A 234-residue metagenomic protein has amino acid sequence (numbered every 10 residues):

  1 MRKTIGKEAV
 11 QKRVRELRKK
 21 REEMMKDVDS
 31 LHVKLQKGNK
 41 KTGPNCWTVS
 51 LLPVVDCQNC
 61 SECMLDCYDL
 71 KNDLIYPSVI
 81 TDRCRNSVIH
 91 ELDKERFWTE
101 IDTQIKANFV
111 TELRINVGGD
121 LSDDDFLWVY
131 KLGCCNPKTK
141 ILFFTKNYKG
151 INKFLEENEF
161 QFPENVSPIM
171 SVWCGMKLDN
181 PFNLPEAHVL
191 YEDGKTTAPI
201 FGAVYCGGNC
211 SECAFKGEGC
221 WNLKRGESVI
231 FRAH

Functional and structural regions predicted by a protein language model:
M1-H234: Class I S-adenosyl-L-methionine
